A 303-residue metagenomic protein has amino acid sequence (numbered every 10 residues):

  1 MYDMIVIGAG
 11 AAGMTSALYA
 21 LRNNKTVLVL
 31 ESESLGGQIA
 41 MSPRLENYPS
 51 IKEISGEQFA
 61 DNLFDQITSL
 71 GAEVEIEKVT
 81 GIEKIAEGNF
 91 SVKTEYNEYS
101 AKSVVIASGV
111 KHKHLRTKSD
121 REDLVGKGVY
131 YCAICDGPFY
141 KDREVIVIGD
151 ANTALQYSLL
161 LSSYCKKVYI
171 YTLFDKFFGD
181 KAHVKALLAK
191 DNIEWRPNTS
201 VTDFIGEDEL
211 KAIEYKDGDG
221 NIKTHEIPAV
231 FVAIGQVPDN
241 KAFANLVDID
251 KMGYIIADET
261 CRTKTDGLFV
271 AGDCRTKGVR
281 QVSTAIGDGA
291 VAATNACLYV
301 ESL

Functional and structural regions predicted by a protein language model:
M1-D3, I76-E77, K141-R143, N198 (+1 more regions): Phosphate-coordination loops involved in phosphoryl transfer and adenosine-cofactor binding
Y2-L70, G149, T153-D180, D250: Beta1-alpha1 glycine-rich phosphate/pyrophosphate-binding loop at the start of Rossmann-like nucleotide-binding domains
I39-M41, L115-D120, F243: Conserved catalytic-core motifs of eukaryotic protein kinase domains, centered on the activation segment
I67-K93, Y99-A101, S163-D258, L298-S302: A Rossmann-like FAD-binding core segment of flavoenzymes
V110-N152, Q156-Y164, I256-D258: Glycine-rich dinucleotide-binding loop and its adjacent helix/turn
H114-L115, L155-Q156, F178, N240-K241 (+1 more regions): Glycine/Thr-rich phosphate-binding loops of Rossmann-like dinucleotide-binding domains
E122-F139, I234-T284, D288-V291, N295-L298: FAD-site-proximal beta/loop scaffold in flavoenzymes
